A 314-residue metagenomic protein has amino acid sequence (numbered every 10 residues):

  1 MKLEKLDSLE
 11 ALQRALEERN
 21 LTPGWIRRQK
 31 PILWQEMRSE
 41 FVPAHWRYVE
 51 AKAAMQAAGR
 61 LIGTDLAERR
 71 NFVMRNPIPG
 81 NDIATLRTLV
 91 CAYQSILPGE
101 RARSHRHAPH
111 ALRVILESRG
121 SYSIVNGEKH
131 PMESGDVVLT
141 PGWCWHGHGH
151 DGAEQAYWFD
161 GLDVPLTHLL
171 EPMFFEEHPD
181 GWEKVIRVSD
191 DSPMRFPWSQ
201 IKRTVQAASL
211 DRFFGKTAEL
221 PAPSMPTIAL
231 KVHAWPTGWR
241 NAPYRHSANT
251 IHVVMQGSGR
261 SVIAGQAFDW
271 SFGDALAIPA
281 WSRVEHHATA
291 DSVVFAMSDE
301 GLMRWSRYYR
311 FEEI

Functional and structural regions predicted by a protein language model:
M1-L86, M173-K231, E313: A short, N-terminal "cap"/entry segment at the start of jelly-roll beta-barrel domains of the cupin/DSBH fold
K2-V49, S224, H233, T237 (+2 more regions): C-terminal functional regions that serve as terminal interaction/effector modules
N71-N81, L89-H107, A229-H246: Conserved short histidine dyad/triad with adjacent acidic residue
P79, I83-E100, S104, G127 (+3 more regions): Non-heme Fe(II) oxygenase catalytic core, chiefly the N-lobe of the double-stranded beta-helix
D82-A84, A102-A108, G149-E154, L166 (+3 more regions): Short, low-complexity cationic-aromatic patches
Q94, L112-V114, L139, A153-M173 (+1 more regions): A short hydrophobic beta-strand segment most commonly corresponding to one strand of the jelly-roll/cupin
L97, R101-S134, C144, R245 (+1 more regions): A short beta-strand-loop-beta hairpin characteristic of the jelly-roll/cupin
V125, P131-G152, W158-D163, W270-A290 (+1 more regions): Conserved metal-binding segment of the jelly-roll/cupin
